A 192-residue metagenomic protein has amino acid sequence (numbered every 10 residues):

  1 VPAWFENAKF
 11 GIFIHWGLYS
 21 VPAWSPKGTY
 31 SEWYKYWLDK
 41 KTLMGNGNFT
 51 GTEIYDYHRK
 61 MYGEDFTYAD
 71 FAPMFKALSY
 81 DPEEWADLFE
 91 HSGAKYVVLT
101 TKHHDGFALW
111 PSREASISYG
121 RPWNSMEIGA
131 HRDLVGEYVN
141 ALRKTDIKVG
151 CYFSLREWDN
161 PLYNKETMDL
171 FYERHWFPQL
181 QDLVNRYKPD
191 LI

Functional and structural regions predicted by a protein language model:
V1-L191: Mature catalytic domains of secreted/periplasmic carbohydrate-active enzymes
